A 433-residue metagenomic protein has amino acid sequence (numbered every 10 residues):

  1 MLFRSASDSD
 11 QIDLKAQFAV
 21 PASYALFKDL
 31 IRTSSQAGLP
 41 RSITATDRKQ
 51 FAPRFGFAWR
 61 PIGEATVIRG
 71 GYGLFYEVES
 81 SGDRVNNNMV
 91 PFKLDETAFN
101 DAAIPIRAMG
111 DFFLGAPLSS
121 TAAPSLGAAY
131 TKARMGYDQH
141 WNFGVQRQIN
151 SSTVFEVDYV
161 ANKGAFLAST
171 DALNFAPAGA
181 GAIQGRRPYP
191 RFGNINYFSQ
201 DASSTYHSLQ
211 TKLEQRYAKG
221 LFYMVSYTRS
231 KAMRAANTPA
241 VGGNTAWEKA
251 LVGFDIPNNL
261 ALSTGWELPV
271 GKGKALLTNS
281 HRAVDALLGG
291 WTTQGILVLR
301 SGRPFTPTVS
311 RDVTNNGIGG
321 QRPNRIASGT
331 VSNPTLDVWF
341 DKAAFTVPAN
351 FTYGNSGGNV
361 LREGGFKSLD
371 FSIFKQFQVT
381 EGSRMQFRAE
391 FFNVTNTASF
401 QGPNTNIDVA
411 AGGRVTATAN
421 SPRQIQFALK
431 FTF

Functional and structural regions predicted by a protein language model:
M1-G63, N237-G242: Signature of Gram-negative outer-membrane beta-barrel scaffolds
S5-A6, A65, L118-W141, Q146-F433: Short, solvent-exposed micro-motifs at the edges of structured domains
D13-D29, N87-A123, N324-K342: Core domains of carbohydrate- and sulfate-ester-processing enzymes
R48, W59, V78-E79, R84 (+1 more regions): Intrinsically disordered, low-complexity Ser/Thr/Pro-rich tracts
W59, L74-Y76, Y223, T416: Short, flexible micro-motifs
R60, F75-E77, H140, Q148: Short, electropositive, low-hydrophobicity segments enriched in small/polar residues
A65-I104, A165-A172, Q294-V298: Surface-exposed extracellular loop regions of Gram-negative outer-membrane beta-barrel proteins, predominantly
